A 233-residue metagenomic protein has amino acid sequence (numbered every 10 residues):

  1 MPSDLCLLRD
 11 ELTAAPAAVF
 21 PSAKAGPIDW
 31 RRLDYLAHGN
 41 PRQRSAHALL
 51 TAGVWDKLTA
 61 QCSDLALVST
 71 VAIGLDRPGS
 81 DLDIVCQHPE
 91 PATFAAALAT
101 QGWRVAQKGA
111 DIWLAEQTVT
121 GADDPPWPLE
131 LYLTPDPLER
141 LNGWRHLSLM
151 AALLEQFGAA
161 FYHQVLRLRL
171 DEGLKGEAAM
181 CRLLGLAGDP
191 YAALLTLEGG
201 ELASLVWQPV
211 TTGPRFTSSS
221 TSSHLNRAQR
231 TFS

Functional and structural regions predicted by a protein language model:
P2-V68, A228-S233: Helical scaffold of the NTase/Pol beta-like nucleotidyltransferase catalytic core
S3, P27-H38, A72-S80, T196-L197 (+2 more regions): Long, low-complexity, intrinsically disordered polar/charged segments
E11-L12, E139-S233: Catalytic cores of NTP-dependent nucleotidyl/adenyl transfer enzymes across multiple folds
V54-T93: Active-site nucleotide-donor binding segment shared across nucleotidyl transfer reactions
A60-C62, T100, P126: Short, well-ordered coil/turn elements that cap or connect secondary structure elements
F94-G102: Short amphipathic alpha-helices in soluble, non-transmembrane regions that often serve as interface/regulatory elements
A96, Y132, N142-R145: A short secondary-structure junction signal
W103-E139: Conserved catalytic core of two-metal-ion nucleotidyltransferases
